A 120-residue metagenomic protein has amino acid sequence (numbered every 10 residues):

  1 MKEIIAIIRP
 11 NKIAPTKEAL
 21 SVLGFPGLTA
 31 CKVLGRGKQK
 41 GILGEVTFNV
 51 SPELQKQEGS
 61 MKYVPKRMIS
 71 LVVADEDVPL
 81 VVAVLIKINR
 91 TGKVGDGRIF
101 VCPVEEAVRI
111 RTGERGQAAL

Functional and structural regions predicted by a protein language model:
M1-L120: Positively charged, small/polar-rich N-terminal and surface patches that mediate targeting and assembly and bind
